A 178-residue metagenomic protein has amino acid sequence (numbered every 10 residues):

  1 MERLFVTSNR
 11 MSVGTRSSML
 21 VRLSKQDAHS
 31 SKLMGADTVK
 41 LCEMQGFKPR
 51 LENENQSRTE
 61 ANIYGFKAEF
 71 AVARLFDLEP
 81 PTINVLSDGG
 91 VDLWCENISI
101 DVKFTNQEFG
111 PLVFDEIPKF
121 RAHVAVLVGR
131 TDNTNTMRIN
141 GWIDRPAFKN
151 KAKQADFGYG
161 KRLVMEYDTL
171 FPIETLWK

Functional and structural regions predicted by a protein language model:
M1-E96, K103-K178: Nucleic-acid endonuclease domains
